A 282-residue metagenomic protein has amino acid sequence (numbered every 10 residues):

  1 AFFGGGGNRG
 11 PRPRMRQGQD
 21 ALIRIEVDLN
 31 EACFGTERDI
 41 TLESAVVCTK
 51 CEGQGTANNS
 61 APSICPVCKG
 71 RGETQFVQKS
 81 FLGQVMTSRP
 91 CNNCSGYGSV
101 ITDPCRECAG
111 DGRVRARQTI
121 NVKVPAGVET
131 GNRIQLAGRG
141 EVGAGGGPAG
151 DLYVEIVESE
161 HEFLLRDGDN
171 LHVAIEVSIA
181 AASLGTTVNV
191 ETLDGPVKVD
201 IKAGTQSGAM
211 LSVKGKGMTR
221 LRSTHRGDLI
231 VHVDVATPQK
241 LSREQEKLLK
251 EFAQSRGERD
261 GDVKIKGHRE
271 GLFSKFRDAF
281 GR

Functional and structural regions predicted by a protein language model:
A1-R14, N59-I64, C68-P90, R269-R282: Long amphipathic alpha-helical segments used for membrane anchoring, targeting, substrate engagement, or oligomerization
R14-E37, S99-R282: Charged, often glycine-enriched C-terminal and inter-domain segments that act as flexible interaction/assembly
I23, S44-V47, A61-I64, T87-P90 (+1 more regions): Short metal-coordination and nucleic-acid-contact micro-motifs, chiefly zinc-binding Cys/His arrays
C33-I40, T49-T56, Q75-L82, P90-G96: Short, intrinsically disordered, charge-biased short linear motifs at domain edges
D39, S44, A57-N59, I64 (+1 more regions): Single-stranded RNA-binding surfaces
C48-K50, L164-L165: Short aromatic-acidic-glycine turn motif
E52-G55, P66-G72, N92-G98, R106-G112: Cys/His-coordinated zinc-binding microdomains
N58-P62, Q75-K79, I101-P104, R115-T119: Short Cys/His-rich "knuckle" micro-motifs
